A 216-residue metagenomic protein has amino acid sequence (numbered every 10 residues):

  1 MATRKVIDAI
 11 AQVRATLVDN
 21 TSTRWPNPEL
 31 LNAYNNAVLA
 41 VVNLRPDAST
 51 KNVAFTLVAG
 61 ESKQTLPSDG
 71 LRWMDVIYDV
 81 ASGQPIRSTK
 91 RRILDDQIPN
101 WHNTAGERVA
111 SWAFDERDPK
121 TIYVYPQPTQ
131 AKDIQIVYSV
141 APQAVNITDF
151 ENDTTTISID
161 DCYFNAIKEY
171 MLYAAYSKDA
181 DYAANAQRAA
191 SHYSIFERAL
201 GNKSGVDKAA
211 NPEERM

Functional and structural regions predicted by a protein language model:
M1-M216: Glycine-enriched, solvent-exposed interface loops adjoining structured elements
